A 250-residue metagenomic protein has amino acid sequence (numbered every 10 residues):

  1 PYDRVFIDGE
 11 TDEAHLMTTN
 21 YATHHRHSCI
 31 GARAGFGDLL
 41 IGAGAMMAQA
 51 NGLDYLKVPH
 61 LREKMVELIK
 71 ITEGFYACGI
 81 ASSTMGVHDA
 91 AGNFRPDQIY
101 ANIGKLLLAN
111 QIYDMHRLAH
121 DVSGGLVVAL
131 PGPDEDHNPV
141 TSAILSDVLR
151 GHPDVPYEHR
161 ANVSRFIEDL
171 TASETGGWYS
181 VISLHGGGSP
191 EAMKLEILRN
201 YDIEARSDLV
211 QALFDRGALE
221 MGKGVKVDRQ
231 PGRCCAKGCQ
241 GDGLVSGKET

Functional and structural regions predicted by a protein language model:
P1-I71: Glycine-rich beta->alpha junctions and the first turn(s) of the following alpha-helix
T19, V225, R229-P231: Metal/cofactor-centered catalytic core regions of large enzymes
M47-L56, G79-A90, V122: Secondary-structure edge/capping motif, primarily at the C-terminal ends of alpha-helices and the immediately following
P59-V66, F94-N102: Short, charged, amphipathic alpha-helical segments
V66-H88, L107-N110, D114, H120: Loop-to-helix element that buttresses phosphate recognition and phosphoryl-transfer chemistry
V87-F94, G177: Tryptophan-centric aromatic hotspots in well-structured domains and transmembrane helices
I99-V227: Alpha-helix capping/hinge segments and adjacent helical runs
P231-E249: Histidine-centered metal-binding segments
